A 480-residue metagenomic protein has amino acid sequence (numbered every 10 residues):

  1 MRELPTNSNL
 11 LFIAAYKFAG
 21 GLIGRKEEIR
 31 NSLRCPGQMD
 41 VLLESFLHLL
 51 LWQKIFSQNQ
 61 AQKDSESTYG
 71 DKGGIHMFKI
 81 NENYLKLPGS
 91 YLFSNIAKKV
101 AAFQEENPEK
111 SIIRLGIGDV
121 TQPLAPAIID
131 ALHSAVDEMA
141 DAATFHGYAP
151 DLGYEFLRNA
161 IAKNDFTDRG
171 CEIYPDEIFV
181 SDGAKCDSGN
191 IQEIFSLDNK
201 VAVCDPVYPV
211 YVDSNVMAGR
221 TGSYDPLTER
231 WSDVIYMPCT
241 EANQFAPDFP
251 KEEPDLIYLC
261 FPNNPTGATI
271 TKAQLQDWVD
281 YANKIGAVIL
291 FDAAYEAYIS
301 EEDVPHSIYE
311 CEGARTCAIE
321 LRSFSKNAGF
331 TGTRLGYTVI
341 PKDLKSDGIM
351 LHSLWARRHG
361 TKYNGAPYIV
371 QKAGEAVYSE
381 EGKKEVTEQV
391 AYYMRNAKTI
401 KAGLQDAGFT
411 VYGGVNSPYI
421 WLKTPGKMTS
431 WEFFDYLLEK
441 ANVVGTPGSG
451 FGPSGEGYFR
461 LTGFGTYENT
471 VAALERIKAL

Functional and structural regions predicted by a protein language model:
K54-H76: Short, Lys/Arg-enriched N-terminal segments with co-localized hydrophobic residues within the first ~10-30 amino acids
G74, F78-D182, V377-E381: N-terminal small-domain helix-loop-helix segment of the aminotransferase-like
G74-H76, K163, S223, K427 (+2 more regions): PLP-dependent enzyme catalytic core of the Aspartate aminotransferase-like
P123, Y393-M394, A407-K440: Conserved PLP-binding catalytic core of the aspartate aminotransferase-like
A142-A282, E296-E312: Conserved core of the PLP fold type I
L227, E310-A391, K398-A402: Conserved core segment of the aminotransferase class I/II
Q371, E375, V390-K401, V411-K423 (+1 more regions): Conserved glycine-rich beta-strand-loop-beta hairpin in the small C-terminal domain of fold type I
